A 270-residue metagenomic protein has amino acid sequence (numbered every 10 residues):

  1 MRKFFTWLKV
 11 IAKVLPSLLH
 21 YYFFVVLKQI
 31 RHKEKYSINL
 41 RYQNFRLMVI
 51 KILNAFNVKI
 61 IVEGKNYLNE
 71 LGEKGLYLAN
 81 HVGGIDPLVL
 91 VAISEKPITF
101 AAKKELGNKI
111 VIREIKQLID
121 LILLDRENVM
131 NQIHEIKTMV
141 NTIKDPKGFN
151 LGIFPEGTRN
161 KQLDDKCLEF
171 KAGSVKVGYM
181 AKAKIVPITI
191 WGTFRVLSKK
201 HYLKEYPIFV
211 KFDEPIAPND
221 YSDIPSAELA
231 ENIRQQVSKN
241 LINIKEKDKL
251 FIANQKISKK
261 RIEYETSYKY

Functional and structural regions predicted by a protein language model:
M1-I61, E114-I115: A transmembrane-helix-recognition feature enriched in membrane-embedded lipid enzymes and envelope glyco-/phospholipid
F4, I133-Y270: Non-catalytic C-terminal accessory region of glycerolipid acyltransferases and related lyso-lipid remodeling enzymes
H20-Q29, R41-Y42, A55, E70-V129: Catalytic core of membrane glycerolipid acyltransferases/transacylases, capturing the structured, soluble-facing
M48, D86-V89, V111, G173 (+2 more regions): Hydrophobic alpha-helical segments typical of transmembrane helices and their membrane-interface/capping positions
V58, L121, K182-A183: Short glycine/serine/threonine/alanine-rich loop segments
N66-E70, Y202-L203: A short beta-turn/loop motif at secondary-structure boundaries
